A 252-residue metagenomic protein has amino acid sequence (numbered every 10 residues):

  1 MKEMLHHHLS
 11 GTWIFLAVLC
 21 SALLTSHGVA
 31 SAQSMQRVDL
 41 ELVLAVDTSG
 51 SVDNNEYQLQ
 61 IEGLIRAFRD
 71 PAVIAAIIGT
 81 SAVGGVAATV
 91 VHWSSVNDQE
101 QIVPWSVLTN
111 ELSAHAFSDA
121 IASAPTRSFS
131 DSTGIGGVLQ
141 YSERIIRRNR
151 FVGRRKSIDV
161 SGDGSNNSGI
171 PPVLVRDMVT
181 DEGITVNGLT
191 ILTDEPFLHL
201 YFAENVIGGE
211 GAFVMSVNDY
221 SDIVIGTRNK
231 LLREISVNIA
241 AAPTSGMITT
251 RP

Functional and structural regions predicted by a protein language model:
K2-L16: Bacterial N-terminal signal peptides that target proteins for export
W13-S26: Bacterial N-terminal signal peptides
Q36-P104, V138-S142, I158-S161, N187-L189: Von Willebrand factor
A45-N55, A88, P104-V107, I121-S132 (+2 more regions): Second-shell loop/turn segments in exported
P71-S81, D131-S132, R150-I158, I239-A242: Surface-exposed patches in mature extracellular/periplasmic domains of secreted proteins
D98-E100, L108, L112-K156, G188-L198 (+1 more regions): Von Willebrand factor
G164-N205: VWA/integrin I-like adhesion module and closely mimicked acidic/polar interface patches used
I191-T244: Von Willebrand factor A/integrin I-like adhesion domains
